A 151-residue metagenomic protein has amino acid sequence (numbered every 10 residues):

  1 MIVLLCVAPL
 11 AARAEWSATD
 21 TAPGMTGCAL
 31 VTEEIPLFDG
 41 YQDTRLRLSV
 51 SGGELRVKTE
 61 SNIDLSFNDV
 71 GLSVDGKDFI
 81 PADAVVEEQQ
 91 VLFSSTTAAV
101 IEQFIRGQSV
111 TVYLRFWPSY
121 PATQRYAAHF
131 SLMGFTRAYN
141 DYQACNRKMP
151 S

Functional and structural regions predicted by a protein language model:
M1-C6: Sec-dependent signal peptide recognition, specifically the positively charged N-region followed immediately by
V7-A11: N-terminal signal peptide c-region/cleavage motif recognized by signal peptidases
A12-S151: A generic "folded-domain core" signal
